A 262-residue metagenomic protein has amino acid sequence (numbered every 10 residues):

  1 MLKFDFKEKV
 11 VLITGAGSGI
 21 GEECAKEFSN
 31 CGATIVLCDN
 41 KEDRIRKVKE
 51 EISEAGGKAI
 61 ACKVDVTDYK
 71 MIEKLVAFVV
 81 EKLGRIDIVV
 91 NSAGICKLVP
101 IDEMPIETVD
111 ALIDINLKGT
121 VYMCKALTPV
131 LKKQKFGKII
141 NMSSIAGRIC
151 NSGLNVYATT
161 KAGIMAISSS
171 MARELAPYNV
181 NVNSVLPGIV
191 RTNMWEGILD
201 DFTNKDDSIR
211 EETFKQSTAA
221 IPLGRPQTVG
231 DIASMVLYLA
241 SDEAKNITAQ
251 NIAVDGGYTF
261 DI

Functional and structural regions predicted by a protein language model:
L2-K3, I149, L237, T248-I262: Short C-terminal tail/terminal secondary-structure segment of NAD(P)H-dependent dehydrogenase/reductase domains
G17-G19: Conserved glycine-rich cofactor-binding loop
P100-I101, P105-I113, S217: Substrate-binding pocket helix/loop in short-chain dehydrogenase/reductase
M104, C150-A158, S170, I198: Active-site loop-to-helix junction immediately N-terminal to the catalytic Tyr of the SDR YXXXK motif in Rossmann-fold
C124, T160, S168: Active-site helix of classical SDR
P129, R173-P177, K245: Alpha-helical segment proximal to the catalytic Tyr-Lys
S144: Residue(s) in the substrate-gating loop at a strand-loop-helix junction that position the organic substrate next
